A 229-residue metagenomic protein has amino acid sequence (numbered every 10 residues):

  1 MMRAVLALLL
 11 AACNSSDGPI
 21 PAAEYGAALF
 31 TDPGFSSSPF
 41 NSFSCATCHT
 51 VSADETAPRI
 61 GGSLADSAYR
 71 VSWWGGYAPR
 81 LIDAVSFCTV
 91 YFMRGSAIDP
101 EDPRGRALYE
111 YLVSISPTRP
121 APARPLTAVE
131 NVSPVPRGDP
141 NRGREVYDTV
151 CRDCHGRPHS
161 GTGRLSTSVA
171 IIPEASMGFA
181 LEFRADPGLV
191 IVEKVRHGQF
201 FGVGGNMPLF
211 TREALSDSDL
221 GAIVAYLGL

Functional and structural regions predicted by a protein language model:
M1-A7: Sec-dependent signal peptide recognition, specifically the positively charged N-region followed immediately by
L10-A12: C-terminal motif of bacterial Sec signal peptides marking the signal peptidase cleavage site
N14-P39, P117-V146, T162-G163: Electrostatic cytochrome c docking/interface patches
I20-P21, T56-D99, L108, A170-L229: Extracytoplasmic electron-transfer domains, predominantly the class I c-type cytochrome c fold
A23, S38-A46, D54-A57, P100 (+2 more regions): Short sequence/structural segments immediately N-terminal
G26, S42-A53, L108, G143-P158 (+2 more regions): The canonical Cys-X-X-Cys-His
P33-G34, H49-S52, C88-S96, L112-R119 (+3 more regions): Sec/Tat-exported extracytoplasmic proteins
L81, F87-E145: Extended surface/linker regions that mediate inter-domain or inter-protein docking in multi-component redox
